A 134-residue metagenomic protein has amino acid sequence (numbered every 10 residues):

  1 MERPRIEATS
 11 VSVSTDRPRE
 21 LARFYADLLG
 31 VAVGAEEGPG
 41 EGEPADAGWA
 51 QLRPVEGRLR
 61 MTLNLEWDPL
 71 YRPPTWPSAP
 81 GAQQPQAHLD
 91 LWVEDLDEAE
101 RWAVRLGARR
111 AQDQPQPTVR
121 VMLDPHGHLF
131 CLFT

Functional and structural regions predicted by a protein language model:
E2-I6, S12-T62, E66, E98-A99 (+2 more regions): Core segments of cupin and vicinal oxygen chelate
A8-S10, A87-H88: Short active-site oxyanion
W67-P73: Short, conserved turn/kink motifs that form compact alpha/beta structural patches or helix kinks used as
P73-D97: Mid-chain, well-packed structural core segment of small domains
D124: Short, acidic, Ser/Thr-enriched surface-loop or helix-capping motifs
